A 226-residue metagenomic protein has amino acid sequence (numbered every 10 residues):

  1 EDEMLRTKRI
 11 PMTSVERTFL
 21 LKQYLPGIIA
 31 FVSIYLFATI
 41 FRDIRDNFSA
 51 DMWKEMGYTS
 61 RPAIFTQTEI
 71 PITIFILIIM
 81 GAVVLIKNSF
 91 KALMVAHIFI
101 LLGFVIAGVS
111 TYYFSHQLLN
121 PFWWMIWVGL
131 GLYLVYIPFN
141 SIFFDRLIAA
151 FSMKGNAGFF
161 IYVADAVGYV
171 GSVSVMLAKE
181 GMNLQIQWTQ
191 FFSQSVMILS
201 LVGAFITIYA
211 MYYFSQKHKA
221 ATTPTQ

Functional and structural regions predicted by a protein language model:
E1-F31, E55, I86-N88, F214-Q226: Intracellular loop-helix junctions on the cytosolic face of multi-pass helical membrane proteins
L20-I44, W127-L130: Pair of pore-lining "gating" transmembrane helices in MFS-fold secondary transporters
Q23-A30, A50-F75, N156-F160: Loop-to-transmembrane helix entry
I40, S60-S89, G103: Transmembrane alpha-helices of Major Facilitator/SLC transporters
I76-V83, V135-A149: Alpha-helical transmembrane segments in multipass membrane proteins, preferentially the mid-helix core
N88-P138: C-terminal transmembrane helical hairpin of 12-TM major facilitator-type secondary transporters
I126, P138, L147-N183: A late C-terminal transmembrane helix in Major Facilitator Superfamily
G181-Q185, V196-Q226: Multi-pass alpha-helical transporter architecture, strongest for 12-TM Major Facilitator/SLC carriers used
